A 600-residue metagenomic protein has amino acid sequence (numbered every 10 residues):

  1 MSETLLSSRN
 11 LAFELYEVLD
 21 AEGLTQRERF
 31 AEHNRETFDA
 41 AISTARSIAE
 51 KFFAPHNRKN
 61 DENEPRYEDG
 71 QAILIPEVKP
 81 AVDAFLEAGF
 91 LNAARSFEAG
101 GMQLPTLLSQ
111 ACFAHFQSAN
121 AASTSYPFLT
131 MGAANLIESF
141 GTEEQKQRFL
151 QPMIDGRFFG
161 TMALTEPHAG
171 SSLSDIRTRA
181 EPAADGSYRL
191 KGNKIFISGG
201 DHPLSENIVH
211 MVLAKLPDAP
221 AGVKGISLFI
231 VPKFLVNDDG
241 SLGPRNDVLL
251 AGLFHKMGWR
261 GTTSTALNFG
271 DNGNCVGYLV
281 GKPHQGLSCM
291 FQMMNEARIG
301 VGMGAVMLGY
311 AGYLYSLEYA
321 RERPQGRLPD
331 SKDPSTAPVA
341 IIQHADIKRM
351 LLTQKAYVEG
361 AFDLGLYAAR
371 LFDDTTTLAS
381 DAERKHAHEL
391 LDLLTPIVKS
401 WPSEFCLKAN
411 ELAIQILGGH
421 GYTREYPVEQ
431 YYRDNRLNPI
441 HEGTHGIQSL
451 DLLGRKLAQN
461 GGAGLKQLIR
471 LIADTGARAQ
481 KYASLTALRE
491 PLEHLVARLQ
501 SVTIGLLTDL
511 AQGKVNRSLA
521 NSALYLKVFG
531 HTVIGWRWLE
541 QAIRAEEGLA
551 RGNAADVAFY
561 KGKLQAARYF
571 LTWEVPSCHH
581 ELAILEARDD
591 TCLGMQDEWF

Functional and structural regions predicted by a protein language model:
M1-T124, R148, D373, A583-I584 (+1 more regions): Amphipathic, small/basic residue-rich leader segments at the start of a protein or domain
S2-L5, N10, W259, Y367 (+3 more regions): Alpha-helix capping/hinge segments and adjacent helical runs
A99, Q459, T475-F600: C-terminal amphipathic alpha-helical interaction region
Y126-T130, G141-A183, N193, A369-H388 (+2 more regions): Internal maturation/activation junctions in enzymes
A133, T142-Q145, F149, T444 (+1 more regions): A structural-propensity feature for long, helix-poor, extended segments
S187, K191-R245: A short core secondary-structure module
F196, L235-A251, K256, A266-A297 (+2 more regions): A glycine-rich, basic-preceded beta-loop-alpha segment at the flavin cofactor/substrate interface of flavin-utilizing
E359-K399, I504-A520, Q541-A558: C-terminal helix-coil-helix/basic helical segment that borders enzyme active sites and/or dimer interfaces and provides
